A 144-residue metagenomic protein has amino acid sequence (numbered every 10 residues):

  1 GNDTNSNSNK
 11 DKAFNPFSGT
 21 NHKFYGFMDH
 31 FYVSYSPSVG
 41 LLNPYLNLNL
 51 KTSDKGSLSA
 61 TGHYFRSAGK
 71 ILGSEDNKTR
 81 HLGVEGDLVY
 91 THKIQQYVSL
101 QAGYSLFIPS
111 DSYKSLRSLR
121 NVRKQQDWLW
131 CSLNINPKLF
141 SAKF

Functional and structural regions predicted by a protein language model:
G1-L50, G73, S115-R117: Extracellular/periplasmic loop regions
G1-N2, G62-A68, L106-S110, I135-L139: Transmembrane beta-strands of outer-membrane beta-barrel pores
K23, M28-F31, S59-D87, Q101 (+1 more regions): Outer membrane beta-barrel transmembrane domains
G40-P44, R80-G86, Q125-L129: Residues that define the transmembrane beta-barrel architecture of outer-membrane proteins
L46-F65: Membrane-embedded beta-barrel scaffold of Gram-negative outer-membrane proteins
L46-L50, L88-H92, C131-I135: Residues on the lipid-exposed face of transmembrane beta-strands in outer-membrane beta-barrel proteins
D54-A60, H92-A102, L139-F144: Repeated loop/turn-to-beta-strand initiation elements of outer-membrane beta-barrel proteins
R123-F144: Outer-membrane beta-barrel "beta-signal"
